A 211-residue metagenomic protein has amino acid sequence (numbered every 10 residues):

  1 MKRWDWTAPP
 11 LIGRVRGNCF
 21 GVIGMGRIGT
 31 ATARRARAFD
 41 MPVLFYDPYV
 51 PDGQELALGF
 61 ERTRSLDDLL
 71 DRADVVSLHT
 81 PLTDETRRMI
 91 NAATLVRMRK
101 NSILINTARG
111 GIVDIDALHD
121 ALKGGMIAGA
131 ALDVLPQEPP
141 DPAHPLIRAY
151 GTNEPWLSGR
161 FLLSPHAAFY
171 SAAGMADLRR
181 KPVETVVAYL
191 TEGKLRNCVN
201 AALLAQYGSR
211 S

Functional and structural regions predicted by a protein language model:
M1-C19, R34: Phosphate-binding beta-alpha-beta segment of Rossmann-like dinucleotide-binding domains, i.e., the NAD(P)
I12-R16, R37, V96-R97, P155: Short, flexible hinge/linker loops that cap or flank conserved catalytic cores
M25-G26: Glycine-rich Rossmann-fold phosphate-binding loop(s) that bind the pyrophosphate of adenine dinucleotide cofactors
G29-T30: N-terminal Rossmann-fold NAD(P) dinucleotide-binding loop
A33, R37, L122-K123: Gly/Ala-rich phosphate-binding loop of Rossmann-like dinucleotide-binding domains, activating on the conserved
M41-P42: Residues at the starts of beta-strands that form the adenosine-phosphate
P48-G151: Rossmann-like adenosine-cofactor binding region
N101, R109-S211: Rossmann-like dinucleotide-binding domain for NAD(H)/NADP(H)
